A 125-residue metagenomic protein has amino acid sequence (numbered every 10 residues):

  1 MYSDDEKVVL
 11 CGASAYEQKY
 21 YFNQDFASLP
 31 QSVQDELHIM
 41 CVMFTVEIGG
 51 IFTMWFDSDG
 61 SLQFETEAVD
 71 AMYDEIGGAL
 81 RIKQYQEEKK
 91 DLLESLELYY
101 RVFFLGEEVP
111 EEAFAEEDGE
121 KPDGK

Functional and structural regions predicted by a protein language model:
M1-T45: Negatively charged, low-complexity tracts enriched in Asp/Glu with abundant Ser/Thr
D4-E6, I51, P122: Long, C-terminal folded domains that constitute the functional core of proteins
C11, I48-G49, D59, D118 (+1 more regions): Feature targets compositionally biased, intrinsically disordered low-complexity regions with long contiguous runs
Y16-K19, E75, G119: Generic signal for short, ordered secondary-structure residues within or immediately flanking folded domains
D35-L37, M43-F44, Y73, L80 (+1 more regions): Mixed-charge, polar/low-complexity N-terminal
V46-R101, E111: Amphipathic protein-protein interaction modules
E107-K125: Short, highly charged C-terminal tails/helix-capping segments
